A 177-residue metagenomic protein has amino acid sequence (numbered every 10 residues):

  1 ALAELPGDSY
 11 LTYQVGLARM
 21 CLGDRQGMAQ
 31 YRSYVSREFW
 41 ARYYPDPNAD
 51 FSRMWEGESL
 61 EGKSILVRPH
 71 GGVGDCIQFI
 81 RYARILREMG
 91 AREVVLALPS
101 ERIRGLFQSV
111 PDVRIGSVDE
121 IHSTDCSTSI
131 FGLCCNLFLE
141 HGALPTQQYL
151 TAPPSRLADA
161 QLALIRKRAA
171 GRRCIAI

Functional and structural regions predicted by a protein language model:
A1-I177: Catalytic machinery of carbohydrate-active enzymes, primarily nucleotide-sugar-dependent glycosyltransferases
